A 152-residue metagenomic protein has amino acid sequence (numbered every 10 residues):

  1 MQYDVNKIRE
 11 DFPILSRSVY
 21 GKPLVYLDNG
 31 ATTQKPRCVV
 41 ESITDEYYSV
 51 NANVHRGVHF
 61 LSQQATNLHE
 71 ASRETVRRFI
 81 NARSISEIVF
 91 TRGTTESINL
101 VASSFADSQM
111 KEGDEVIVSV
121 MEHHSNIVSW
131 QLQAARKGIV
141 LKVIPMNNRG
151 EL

Functional and structural regions predicted by a protein language model:
M1-L152: Pyridoxal 5′-phosphate
